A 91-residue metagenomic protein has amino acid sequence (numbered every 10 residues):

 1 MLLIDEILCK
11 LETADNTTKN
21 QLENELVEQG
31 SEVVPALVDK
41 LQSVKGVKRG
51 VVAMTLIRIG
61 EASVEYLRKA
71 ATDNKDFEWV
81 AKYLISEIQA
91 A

Functional and structural regions predicted by a protein language model:
M1, D5-I7, L11: N-terminal leader/linker segments that initiate helical-solenoid repeat arrays
I4, V33-V34, V64: Core helices of alpha-solenoid repeat scaffolds
C9-E12, N16-Q29, D39, V47-A62 (+2 more regions): Structural detector for internal amphipathic alpha-helices that build alpha-solenoid repeat scaffolds
